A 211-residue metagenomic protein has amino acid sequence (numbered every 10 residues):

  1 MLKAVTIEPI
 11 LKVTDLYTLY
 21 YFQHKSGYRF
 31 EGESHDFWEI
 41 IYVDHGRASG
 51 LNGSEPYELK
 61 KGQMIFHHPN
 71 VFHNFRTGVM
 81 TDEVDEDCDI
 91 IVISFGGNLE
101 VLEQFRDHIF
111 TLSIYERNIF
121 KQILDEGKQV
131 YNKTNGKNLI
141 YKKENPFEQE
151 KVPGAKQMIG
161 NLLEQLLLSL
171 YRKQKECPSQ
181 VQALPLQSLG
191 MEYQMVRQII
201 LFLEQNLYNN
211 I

Functional and structural regions predicted by a protein language model:
M1-L59, Q63-M64, V71, E103-Q104 (+3 more regions): Generic protein-terminus/edge-of-domain signal
E39, N74, D89-S94, T111: Short hydrophobic beta-strand segments that form the core of ligand-binding sensory/regulatory domains
G46, I119-E126, V130, M195-N206: Solvent-exposed, amphipathic alpha-helical segments
S49-L51, H67, H73-V84: Short beta-strand His + acidic residue motifs that chelate non-heme Fe in jelly-roll/DSBH and cupin folds
F66, D82-L102: A short hydrophobic beta-strand segment most commonly corresponding to one strand of the jelly-roll/cupin
G96-I119: Double-stranded beta-helix
I114-K121, D125, E164, L168: Amphipathic alpha-helical segments that line or abut small-molecule/effector binding pockets and mediate allosteric
T134-L139, E144-N161, L167-N210: Short, Lys/Arg-enriched, Trp-marked, Pro/Gly-tolerant hinge/linker segments that flank
